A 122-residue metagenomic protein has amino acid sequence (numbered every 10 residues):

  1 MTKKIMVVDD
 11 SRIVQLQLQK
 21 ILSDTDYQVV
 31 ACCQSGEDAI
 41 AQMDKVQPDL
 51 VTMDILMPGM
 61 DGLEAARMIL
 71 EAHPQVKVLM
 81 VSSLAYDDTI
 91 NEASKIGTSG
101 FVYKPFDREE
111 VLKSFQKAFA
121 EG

Functional and structural regions predicted by a protein language model:
V8-D9, C33, V51: Conserved sequence signature across two-component system core domains
R12-A31: Two-component/phosphorelay signaling modules centered on CheY-like receiver
S35-D38, D61-E64: Acidic catalytic/metal-coordinating carboxylates
V46-T52: Active-site beta3 strand of CheY-like receiver
M57: Receiver (REC) domain active-site loop signature in two-component systems and cognate sites in sensor histidine kinases
E64, A85-G100, K113: Alpha4 helix (beta4-alpha4-beta5 surface) of REC/receiver domains from two-component response regulators
F106-Q116: C-terminal output helix
